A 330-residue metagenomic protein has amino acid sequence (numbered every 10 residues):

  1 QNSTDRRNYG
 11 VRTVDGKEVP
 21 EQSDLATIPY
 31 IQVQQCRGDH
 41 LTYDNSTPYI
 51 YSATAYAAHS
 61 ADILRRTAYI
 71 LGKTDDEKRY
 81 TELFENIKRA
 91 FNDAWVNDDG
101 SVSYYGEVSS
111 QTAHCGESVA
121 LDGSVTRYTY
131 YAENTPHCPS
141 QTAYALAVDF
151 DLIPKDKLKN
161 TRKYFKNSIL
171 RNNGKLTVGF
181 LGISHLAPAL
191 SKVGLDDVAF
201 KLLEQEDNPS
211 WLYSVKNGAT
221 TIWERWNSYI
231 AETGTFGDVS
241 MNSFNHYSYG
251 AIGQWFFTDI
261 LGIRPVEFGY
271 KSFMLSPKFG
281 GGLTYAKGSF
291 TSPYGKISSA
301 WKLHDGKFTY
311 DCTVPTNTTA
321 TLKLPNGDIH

Functional and structural regions predicted by a protein language model:
Q1, A58, R65, K78-N92 (+3 more regions): Hydrophobic core segments within long, regular secondary-structure runs in both alpha- and beta-rich folds
Q1, Y56-T74, A143-D156, H185-G194 (+1 more regions): Well-ordered alpha-helical scaffold segments within catalytic/enzyme domains
Q1-S52, I70-S110, H114-Y144, D156 (+1 more regions): Active-site acid/base region of carbohydrate-active enzymes
P48-H59, C138-T142, V178-L181, Y247 (+1 more regions): Aromatic- and histidine-enriched alpha-helix N-cap/loop-to-helix transition segments that scaffold the rims
S60, L64-L71, A90, A94 (+6 more regions): Change "in soluble alpha/beta enzymes" to "in soluble alpha/beta proteins
N97-D98, S109, T135-G234, D238-M241: Extracellular polysaccharide-recognition and catalytic grooves
D197-H330: Non-catalytic C-terminal accessory modules of carbohydrate-active enzymes
